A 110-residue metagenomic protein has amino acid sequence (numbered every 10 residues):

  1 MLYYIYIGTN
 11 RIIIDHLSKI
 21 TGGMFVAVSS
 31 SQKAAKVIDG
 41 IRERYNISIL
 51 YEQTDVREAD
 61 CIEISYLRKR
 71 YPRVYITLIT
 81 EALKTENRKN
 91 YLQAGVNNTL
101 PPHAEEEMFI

Functional and structural regions predicted by a protein language model:
M1-Y4: Extreme N-terminal starter segment of soluble prokaryotic enzymes
I7-S31: Two-component/phosphorelay signaling modules centered on CheY-like receiver
S18, I64-Y71: Surface-exposed amphipathic alpha-helices with a cationic face
K33-I41, Y45-L67, E81-K84: Conserved phosphotransfer microenvironments
N46, R70-Y75: His-Asp phosphorelay/catalytic-motif detector in bacterial-type signaling
I76, T99-L100: Two-component signal transduction core modules
T80-N98: Alpha4 helix (beta4-alpha4-beta5 surface) of REC/receiver domains from two-component response regulators
A104-I110: C-terminal output helix
